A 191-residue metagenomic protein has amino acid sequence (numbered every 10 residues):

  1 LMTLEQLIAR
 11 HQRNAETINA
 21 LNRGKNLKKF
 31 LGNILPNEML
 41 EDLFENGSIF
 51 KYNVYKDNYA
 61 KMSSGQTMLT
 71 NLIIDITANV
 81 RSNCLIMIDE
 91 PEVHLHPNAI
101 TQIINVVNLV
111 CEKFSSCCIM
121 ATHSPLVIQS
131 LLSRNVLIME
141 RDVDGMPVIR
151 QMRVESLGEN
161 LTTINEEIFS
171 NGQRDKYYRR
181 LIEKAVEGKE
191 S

Functional and structural regions predicted by a protein language model:
L1-T67, I74-R81, L85: Extended helical coiled-coil dimerization/tether regions that scaffold and oligomerize large DNA-maintenance assemblies
N19-N26, G32-N33, N37, E41 (+2 more regions): RecA-like P-loop NTPase motor core
L72, I103-V107: Conserved hydrophobic alpha-helix in the ABC-type ATPase nucleotide-binding domain
S82-L85, S115-I119: Loop/turn-to-beta-strand initiation segments
D89-E92: Walker B catalytic acidic pair
H96-P97, T101, S130: Conserved D-loop-proximal element of ABC-family nucleotide-binding domains
V107-S115: Substrate-engagement module of ASCE P-loop NTPases
A121-H123: H-loop/switch region of ABC-family ATPase nucleotide-binding domains
